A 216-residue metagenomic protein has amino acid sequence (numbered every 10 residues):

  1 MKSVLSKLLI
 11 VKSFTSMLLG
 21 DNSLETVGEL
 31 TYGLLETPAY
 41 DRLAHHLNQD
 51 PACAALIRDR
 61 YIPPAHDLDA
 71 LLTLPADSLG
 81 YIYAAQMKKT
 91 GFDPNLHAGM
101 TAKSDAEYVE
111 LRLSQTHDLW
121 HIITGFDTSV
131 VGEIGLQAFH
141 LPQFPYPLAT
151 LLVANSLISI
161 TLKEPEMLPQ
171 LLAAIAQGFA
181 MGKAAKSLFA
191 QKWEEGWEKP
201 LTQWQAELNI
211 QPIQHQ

Functional and structural regions predicted by a protein language model:
M1-Y40: Leu/Val/Ala/Ile-rich N-terminal alpha-helices, chiefly Sec-type signal peptides and the beginnings
S23-G33, Y40-T202: Core of folded catalytic or high-affinity ligand/protein-binding domains in predominantly eukaryotic proteins
N209, I213-H215: Charge-dense, extended regions
